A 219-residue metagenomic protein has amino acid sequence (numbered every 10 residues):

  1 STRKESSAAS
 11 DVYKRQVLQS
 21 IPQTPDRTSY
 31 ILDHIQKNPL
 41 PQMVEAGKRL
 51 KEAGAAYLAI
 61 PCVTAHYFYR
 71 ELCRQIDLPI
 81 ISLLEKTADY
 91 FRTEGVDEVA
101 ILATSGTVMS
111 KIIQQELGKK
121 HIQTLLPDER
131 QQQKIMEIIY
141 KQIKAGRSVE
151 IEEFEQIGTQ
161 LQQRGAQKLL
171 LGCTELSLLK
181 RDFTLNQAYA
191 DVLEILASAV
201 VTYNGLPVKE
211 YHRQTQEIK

Functional and structural regions predicted by a protein language model:
S1-A9, Y13: Single conserved hydrophobic/aromatic residue that forms the stacking wall/gate of nucleotide- or nucleobase-binding
K14-N38, M136-K144: N-terminal beta-loop-helix "entrance" segment that forms/cooperates in small-molecule cofactor or anionic ligand
L32-R49, V149-I157: Glycine-rich, highly charged phosphate/nucleotide-binding loops
K48-G54, R92, Q162-Q163: Non-catalytic positions within long, well-ordered alpha-helices that form the structural scaffold/packing of enzyme
T64-L78, L83, I113-Q114, L178-Q187: Short Gly/Thr/Asp-enriched flexible loops that form oxyanion-binding sites at enzyme active sites
L102-R164: Active-site rim beta-loop-alpha module in soluble metabolic enzymes
R130-K134, A190-K209: Short, flexible loop segments at boundaries between secondary-structure elements
Y140, E155-I195: A C-terminal functional module that forms or caps the active site or interfaces directly with catalytic machinery
